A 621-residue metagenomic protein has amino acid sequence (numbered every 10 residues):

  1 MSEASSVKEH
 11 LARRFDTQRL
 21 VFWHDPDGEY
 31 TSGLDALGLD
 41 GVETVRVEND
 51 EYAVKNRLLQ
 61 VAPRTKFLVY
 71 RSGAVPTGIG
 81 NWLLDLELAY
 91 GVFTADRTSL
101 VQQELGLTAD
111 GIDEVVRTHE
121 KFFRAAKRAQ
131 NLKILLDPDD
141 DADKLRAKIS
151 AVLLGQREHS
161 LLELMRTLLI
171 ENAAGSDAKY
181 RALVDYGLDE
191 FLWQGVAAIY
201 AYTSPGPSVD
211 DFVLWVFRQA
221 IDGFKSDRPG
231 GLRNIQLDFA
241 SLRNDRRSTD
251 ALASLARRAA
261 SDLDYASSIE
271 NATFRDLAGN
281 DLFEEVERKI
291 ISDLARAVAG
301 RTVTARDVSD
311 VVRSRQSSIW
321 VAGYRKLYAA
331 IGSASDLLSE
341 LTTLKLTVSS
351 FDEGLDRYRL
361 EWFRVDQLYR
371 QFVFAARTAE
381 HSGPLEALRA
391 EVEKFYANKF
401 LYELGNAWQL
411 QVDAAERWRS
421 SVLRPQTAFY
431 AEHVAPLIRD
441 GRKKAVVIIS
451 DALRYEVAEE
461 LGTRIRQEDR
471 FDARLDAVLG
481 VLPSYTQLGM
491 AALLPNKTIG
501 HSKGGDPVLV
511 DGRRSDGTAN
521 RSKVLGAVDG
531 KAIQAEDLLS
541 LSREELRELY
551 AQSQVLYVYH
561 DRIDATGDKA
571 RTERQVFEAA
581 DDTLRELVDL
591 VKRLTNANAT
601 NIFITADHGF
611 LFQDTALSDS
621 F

Functional and structural regions predicted by a protein language model:
M1-A445, R454-I602, A606-F621: …; additionally, a secondary subgroup of soluble metalloenzymes is captured
